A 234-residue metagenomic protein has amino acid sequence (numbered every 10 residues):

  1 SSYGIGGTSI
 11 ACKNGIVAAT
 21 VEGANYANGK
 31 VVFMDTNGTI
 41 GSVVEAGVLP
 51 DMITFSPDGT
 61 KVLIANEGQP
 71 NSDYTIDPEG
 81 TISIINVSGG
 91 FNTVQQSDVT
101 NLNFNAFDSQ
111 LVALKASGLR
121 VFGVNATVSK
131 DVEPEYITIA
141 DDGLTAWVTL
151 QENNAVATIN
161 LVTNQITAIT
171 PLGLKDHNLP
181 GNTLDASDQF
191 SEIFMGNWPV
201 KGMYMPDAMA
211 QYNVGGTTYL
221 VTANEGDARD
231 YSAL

Functional and structural regions predicted by a protein language model:
S1-L234: Beta-sheet-rich non-transmembrane sensory/scaffold domains
